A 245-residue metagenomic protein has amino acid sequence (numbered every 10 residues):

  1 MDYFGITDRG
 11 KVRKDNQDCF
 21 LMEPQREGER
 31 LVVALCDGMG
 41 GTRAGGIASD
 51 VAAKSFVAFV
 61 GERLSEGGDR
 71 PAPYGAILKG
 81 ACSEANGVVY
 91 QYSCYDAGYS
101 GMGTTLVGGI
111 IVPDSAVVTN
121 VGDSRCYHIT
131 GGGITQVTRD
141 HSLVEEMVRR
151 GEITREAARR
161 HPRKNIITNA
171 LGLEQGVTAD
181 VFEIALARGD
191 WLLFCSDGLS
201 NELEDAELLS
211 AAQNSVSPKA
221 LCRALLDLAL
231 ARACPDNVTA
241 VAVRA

Functional and structural regions predicted by a protein language model:
M1-A245: PP2C/PPM-type serine/threonine phosphatase catalytic domain
